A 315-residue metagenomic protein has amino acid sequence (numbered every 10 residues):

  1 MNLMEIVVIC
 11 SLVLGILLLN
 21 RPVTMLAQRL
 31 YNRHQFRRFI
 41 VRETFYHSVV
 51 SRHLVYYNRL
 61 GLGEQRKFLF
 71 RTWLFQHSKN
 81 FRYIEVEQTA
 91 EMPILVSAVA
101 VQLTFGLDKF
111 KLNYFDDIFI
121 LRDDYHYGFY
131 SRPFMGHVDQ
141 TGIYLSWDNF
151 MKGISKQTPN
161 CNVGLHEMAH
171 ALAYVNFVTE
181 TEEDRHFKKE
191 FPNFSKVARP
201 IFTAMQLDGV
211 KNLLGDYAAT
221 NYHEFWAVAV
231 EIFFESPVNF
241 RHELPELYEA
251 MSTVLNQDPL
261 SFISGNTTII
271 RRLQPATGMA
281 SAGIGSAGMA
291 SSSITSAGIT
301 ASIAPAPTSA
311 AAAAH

Functional and structural regions predicted by a protein language model:
M1-N32: N-terminal signal-anchor transmembrane alpha helix of single-pass membrane proteins, serving as the membrane-anchoring
M25-P133, L247-S261, T268-G278: A metal-dependent hydrolase signature that marks the N-terminal structural subdomain at the beginning of catalytic folds
K79, D139-D148: Glycine-rich, often proline-containing surface loops adjacent to acidic residues and nearby aromatics that form
M92, Q157-C161, H223: Hydrophobic (often cysteine-bearing) scaffold residues that line and stabilize catalytic clefts of nucleotide/cofactor
V96-F105, Y125-D139, G153-S155, V178-A282 (+1 more regions): Metalloprotease/metallohydrolase-associated module, dominated by Zn2+-dependent proteases
W147-V163: Short pre-active-site segment immediately N-terminal to the catalytic Zn-binding motif
P159-V175, A227: Active-site recognition of the HExxH zinc-binding catalytic motif
A276, S281-S286, S291, S296-A297 (+1 more regions): Ser/Thr/Pro-rich low-complexity tandem-repeat tracts
